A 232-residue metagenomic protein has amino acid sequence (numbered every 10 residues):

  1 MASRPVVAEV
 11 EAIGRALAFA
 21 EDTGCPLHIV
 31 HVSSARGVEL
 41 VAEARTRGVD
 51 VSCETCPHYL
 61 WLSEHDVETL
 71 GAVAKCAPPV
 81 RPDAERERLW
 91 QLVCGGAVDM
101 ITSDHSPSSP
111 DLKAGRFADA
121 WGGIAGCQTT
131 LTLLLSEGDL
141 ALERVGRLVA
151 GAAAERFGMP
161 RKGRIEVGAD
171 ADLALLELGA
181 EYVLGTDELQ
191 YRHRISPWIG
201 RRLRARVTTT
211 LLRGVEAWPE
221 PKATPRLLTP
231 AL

Functional and structural regions predicted by a protein language model:
M1, P5-G24, G95-I101, S106-L178: His/Asp/Glu-enriched, well-ordered alpha-helical/loop segment that forms or immediately abuts the divalent-metal
M1, V67-K75, L112-A120, L189-R194: Short glycine/proline- and charge-enriched loop/turn segments that cap or connect secondary-structure elements
M1-I101: Histidine/acidic residue-rich metal-binding segments in metalloenzymes
P26-I29, K75-R81, L133-D139, F157-G158 (+1 more regions): Short, well-ordered beta-strand elements within core beta-sheets of diverse protein domains
L27, E54, D104, L134 (+1 more regions): Residue-level signal for inorganic ion chemistry
S34, H58, S106-S108, A180-E181 (+1 more regions): Short, glycine-/Ser/Thr-/acidic-enriched flexible segments
V38, W61, S109-D111, V183-L184 (+1 more regions): Glycine/Thr-rich phosphate-binding loops of Rossmann-like dinucleotide-binding domains
D119, D170-A231: C-terminal cap of metal-dependent C-N hydrolases
